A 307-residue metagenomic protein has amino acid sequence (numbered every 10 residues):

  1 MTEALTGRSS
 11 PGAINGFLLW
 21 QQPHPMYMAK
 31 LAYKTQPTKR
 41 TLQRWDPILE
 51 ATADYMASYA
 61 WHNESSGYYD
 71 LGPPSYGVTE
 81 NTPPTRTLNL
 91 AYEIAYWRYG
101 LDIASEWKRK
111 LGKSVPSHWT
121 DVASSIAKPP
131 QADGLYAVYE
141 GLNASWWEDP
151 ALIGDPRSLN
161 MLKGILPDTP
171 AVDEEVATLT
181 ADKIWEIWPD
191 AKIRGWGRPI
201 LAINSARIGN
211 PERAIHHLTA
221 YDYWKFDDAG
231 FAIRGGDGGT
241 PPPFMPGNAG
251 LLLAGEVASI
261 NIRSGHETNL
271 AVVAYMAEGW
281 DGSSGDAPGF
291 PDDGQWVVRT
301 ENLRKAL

Functional and structural regions predicted by a protein language model:
M1-P11, T79-R86: Aromatic- and acidic-residue-enriched carbohydrate-binding clefts of CAZyme catalytic domains
E3-G7, I14, L18-T35, K39 (+3 more regions): Active-site core of glycosidic bond-cleaving carbohydrate-active enzymes
Q21, P25, D46-Y55: Extracytoplasmic, non-cytosolic globular domains
T38-R44, S58-S66, H266-T268: Short conserved catalytic/interaction loops centered on acidic-Pro-aromatic/His motifs
L42-A51, Y68-P74, H216-A220, N269-G282: Beta-strand segments within the central parallel beta-sheet cores of soluble alpha/beta enzyme folds
A51, Y55-K110: Acidic/histidine-rich catalytic neighborhood
S75, L166, N302: A broadly conserved detector of short glycine/acidic/proline-rich loop/turn motifs that flank catalytic sites and bind
F231-L307: C-terminal structured "cap/appendage" subdomains that terminate the fold
